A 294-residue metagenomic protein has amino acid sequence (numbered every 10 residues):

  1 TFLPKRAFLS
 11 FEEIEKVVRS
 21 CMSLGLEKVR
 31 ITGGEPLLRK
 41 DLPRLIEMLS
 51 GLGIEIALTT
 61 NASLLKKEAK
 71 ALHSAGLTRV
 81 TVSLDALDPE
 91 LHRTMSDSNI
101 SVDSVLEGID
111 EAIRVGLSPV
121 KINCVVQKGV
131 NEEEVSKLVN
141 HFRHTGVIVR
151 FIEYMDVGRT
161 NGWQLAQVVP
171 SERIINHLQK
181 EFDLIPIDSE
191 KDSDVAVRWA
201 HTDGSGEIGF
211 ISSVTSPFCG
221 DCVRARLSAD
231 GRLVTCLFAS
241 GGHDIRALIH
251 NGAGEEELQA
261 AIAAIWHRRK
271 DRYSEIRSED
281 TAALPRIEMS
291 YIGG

Functional and structural regions predicted by a protein language model:
T1-E12, T235: Canonical Radical SAM [4Fe-4S] cluster-binding loop centered on the CxxxCxxC motif and its immediate flanking residues
F8-I31, L38-I152: Radical SAM/AdoMet-radical enzyme domain recognition
F11, V102, E132, V168 (+2 more regions): Electropositive phosphate-/nucleotide-binding environments in soluble metabolic enzymes
R19, E47, N140, D156 (+2 more regions): Generic alpha-helical structural context detector
L26, I54, V147-I148, D183 (+1 more regions): Generic structural signal for secondary-structure transition and capping sites
E90, N99-G209, S213, A247: Radical SAM enzyme [4Fe-4S]-AdoMet core and its adjacent flexible, acidic and glycine-rich loops/tails across
S216-G294: Radical SAM enzyme core and accessory elements
